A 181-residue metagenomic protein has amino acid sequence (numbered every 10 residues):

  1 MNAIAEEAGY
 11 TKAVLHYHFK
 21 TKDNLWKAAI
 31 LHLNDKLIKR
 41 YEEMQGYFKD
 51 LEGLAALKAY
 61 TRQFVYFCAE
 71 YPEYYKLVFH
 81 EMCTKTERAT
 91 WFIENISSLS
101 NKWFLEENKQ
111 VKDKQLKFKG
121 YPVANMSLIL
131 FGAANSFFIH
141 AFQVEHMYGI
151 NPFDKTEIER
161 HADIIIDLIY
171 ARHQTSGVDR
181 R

Functional and structural regions predicted by a protein language model:
M1-N24, A28: Helix-turn-helix
H18-E42, G46: An amphipathic alpha-helix adjacent to DNA-recognition modules
D35-E42, E87-K114, N125, E159-D163 (+1 more regions): Amphipathic alpha-helical packing segments from all-alpha helical-bundle domains
K36, F67, Y71, K85 (+3 more regions): Phosphate/oxyanion-binding loops and surfaces in catalytic or ligand/nucleic-acid-binding neighborhoods
E43-E73, V123-L130, E159: Hydrophobic alpha-helical connector segments
V65-L105, N151-E159: Short secondary-structure transition hinges
K76, F118-F142, R160-Y170: Hydrophobic alpha-helical segments that form the core of small-molecule binding pockets and/or dimer interfaces
S98-S127, A133, M147, A171-R180: Hydrophobic alpha-helical bundle segments that form small-molecule/ligand-binding pockets
